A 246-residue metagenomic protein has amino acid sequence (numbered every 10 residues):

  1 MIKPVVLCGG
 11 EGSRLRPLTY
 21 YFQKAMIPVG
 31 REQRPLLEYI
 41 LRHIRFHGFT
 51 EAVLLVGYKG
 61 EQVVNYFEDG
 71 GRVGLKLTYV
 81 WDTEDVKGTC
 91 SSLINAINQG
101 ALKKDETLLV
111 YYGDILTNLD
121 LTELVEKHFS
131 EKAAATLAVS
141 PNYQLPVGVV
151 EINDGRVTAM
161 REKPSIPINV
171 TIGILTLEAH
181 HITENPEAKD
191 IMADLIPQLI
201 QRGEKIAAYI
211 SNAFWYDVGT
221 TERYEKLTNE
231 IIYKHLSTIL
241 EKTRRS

Functional and structural regions predicted by a protein language model:
I2-V6, R14, G30-Y112, E123 (+1 more regions): Conserved N-terminal catalytic core of the sugar/cofactor nucleotidyltransferase
E11, F22, E32, K59 (+1 more regions): A generic "binding-loop/recognition-motif" signal
P17-Y20: Conserved catalytic-core motifs of eukaryotic protein kinase domains, centered on the activation segment
M26, V150-I152, A208: A structural signal for short hydrophobic beta-strand segments in well-ordered beta-sheet cores
L37, V63, A96, D114 (+4 more regions): Residue-level signal for inorganic ion chemistry
F49, D105, K132-A133, E204: Short, high-confidence coil segments that cap the C-terminus of an alpha-helix and link into the following beta-strand
L109, L116, T122-F129, N142-Q144 (+1 more regions): Catalytic-core segments of class I nucleotidyltransferases/pyrophosphorylases that form NMP-activated intermediates
E131-P141: A short, conserved acidic/glycine-rich loop-to-beta-strand motif that forms the donor nucleotide-sugar/metal
